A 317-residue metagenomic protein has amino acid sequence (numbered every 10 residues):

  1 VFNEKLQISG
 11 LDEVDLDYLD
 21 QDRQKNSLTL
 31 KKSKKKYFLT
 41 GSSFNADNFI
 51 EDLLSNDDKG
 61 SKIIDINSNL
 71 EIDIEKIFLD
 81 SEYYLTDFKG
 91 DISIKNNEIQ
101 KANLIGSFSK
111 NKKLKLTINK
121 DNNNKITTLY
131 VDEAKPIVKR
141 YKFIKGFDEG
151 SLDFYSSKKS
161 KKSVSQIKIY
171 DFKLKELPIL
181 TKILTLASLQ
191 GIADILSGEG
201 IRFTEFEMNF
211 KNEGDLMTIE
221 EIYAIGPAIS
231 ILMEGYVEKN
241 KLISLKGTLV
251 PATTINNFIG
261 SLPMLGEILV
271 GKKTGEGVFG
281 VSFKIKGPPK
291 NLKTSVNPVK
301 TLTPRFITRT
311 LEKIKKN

Functional and structural regions predicted by a protein language model:
V1-M217, I222, I229-N317: Membrane-proximal interfacial segments on either side of biological membranes
